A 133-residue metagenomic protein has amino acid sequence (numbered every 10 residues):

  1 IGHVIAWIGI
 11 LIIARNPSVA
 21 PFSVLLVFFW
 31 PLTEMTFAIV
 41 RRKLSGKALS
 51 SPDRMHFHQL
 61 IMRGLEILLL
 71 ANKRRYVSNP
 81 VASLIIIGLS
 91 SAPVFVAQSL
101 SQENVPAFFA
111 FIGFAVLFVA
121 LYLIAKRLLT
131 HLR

Functional and structural regions predicted by a protein language model:
I1-R133: Alpha-helical transmembrane segments
